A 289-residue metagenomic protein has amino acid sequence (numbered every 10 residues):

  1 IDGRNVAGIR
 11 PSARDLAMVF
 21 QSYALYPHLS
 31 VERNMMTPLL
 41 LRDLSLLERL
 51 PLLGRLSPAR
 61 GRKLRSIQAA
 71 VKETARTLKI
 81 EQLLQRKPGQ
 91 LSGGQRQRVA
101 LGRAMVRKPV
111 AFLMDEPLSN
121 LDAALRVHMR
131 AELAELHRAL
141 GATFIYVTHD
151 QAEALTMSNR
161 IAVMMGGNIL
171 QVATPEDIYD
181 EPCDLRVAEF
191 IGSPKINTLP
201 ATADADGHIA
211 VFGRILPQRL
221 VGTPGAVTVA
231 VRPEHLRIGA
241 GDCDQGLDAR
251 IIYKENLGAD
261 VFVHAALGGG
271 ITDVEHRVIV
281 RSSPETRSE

Functional and structural regions predicted by a protein language model:
I1-D15, L50-K63: ABC ATPase NBD Q-loop/coupling interface
G8, L16-A24, I145: ABC nucleotide-binding domain signature
A13, F20-A24, L29, L118 (+1 more regions): ABC ATPase nucleotide-binding domain signature
L25, S30-R186: ABC ATPase nucleotide-binding domains
D180-D204, A230: C-terminal boundary and immediately downstream tail of ABC-type ATPase nucleotide-binding domains
D206-E289: Non-catalytic connector elements of ABC transporters
